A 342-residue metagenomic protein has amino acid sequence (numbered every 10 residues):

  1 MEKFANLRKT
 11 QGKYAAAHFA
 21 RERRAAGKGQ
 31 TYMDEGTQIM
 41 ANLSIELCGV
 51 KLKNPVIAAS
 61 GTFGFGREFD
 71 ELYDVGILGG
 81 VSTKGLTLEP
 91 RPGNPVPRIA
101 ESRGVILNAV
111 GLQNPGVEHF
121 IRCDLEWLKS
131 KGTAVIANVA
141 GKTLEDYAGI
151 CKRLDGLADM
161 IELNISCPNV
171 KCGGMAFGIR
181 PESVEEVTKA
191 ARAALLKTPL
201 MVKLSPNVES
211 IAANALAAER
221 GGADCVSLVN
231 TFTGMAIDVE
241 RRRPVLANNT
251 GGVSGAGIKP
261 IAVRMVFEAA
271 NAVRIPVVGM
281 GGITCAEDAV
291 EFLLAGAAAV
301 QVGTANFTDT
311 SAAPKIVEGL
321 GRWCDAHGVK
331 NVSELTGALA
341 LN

Functional and structural regions predicted by a protein language model:
E2-K9: Extreme N-terminal basic, low-complexity initiation segments that serve as generic localization/processing leaders
A5, A15, F19-A20, M33-E35: Short hydrophobic alpha-helical segments enriched in small aliphatic residues
G12, G27-G29, G36: Residue-identity detector for glycine
G36, M40, V253-V273, V278 (+1 more regions): Alpha/beta catalytic cores of nucleotide-metabolism and tRNA/nucleoside-modifying enzymes
G36-V135, A140-K142: N-terminal capping/small domains of soluble enzymes
V50, Y73, I121-S130, T188-L196 (+4 more regions): Surface-exposed amphipathic alpha-helices with a cationic face
V56-A59, G79-T83, V135-V139, I161-L163 (+5 more regions): Hydrophobic faces of well-ordered beta-strands that scaffold small-molecule active sites in alpha/beta enzyme cores
L144-V278, E287-E291, A295: Alpha/beta enzyme core
